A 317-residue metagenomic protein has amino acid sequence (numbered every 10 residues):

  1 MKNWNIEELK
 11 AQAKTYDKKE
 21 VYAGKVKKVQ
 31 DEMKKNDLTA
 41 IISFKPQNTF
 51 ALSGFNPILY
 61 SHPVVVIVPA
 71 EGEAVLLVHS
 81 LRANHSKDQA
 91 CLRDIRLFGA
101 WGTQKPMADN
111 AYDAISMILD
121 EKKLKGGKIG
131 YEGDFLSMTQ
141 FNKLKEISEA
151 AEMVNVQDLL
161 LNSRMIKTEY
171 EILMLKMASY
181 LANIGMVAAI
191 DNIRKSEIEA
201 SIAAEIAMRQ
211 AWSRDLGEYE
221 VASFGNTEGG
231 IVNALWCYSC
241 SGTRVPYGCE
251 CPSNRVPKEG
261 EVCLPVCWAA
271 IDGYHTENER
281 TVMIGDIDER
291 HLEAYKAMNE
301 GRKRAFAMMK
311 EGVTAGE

Functional and structural regions predicted by a protein language model:
M1-E317: Active-site neighborhoods and metal-handling regions in enzymes and metal-associated proteins
